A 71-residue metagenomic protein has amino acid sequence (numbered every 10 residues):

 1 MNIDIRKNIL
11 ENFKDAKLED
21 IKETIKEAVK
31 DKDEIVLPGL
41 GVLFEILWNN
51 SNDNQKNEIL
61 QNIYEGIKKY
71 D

Functional and structural regions predicted by a protein language model:
M1-D4, D33-L40: Short acidic alpha-helix initiation/capping motifs at coil-to-helix transition points, especially at protein N-termini
M1-E27: N-terminal acidic leader/helix
I3, K56-D71: Charged low-complexity stretches with an acidic bias
N8, N12, A28, L43 (+2 more regions): Amphipathic alpha-helical segments in well-ordered regions
N12-F13, D31-I35: Short acidic, glycine/proline-enriched loop segments that cap or flank alpha-helices
K17, D33, W48, N52 (+1 more regions): Short alpha-helix boundary/capping elements
V36-Q61: Short, charge-rich amphipathic interface segments used for partner binding and complex assembly
